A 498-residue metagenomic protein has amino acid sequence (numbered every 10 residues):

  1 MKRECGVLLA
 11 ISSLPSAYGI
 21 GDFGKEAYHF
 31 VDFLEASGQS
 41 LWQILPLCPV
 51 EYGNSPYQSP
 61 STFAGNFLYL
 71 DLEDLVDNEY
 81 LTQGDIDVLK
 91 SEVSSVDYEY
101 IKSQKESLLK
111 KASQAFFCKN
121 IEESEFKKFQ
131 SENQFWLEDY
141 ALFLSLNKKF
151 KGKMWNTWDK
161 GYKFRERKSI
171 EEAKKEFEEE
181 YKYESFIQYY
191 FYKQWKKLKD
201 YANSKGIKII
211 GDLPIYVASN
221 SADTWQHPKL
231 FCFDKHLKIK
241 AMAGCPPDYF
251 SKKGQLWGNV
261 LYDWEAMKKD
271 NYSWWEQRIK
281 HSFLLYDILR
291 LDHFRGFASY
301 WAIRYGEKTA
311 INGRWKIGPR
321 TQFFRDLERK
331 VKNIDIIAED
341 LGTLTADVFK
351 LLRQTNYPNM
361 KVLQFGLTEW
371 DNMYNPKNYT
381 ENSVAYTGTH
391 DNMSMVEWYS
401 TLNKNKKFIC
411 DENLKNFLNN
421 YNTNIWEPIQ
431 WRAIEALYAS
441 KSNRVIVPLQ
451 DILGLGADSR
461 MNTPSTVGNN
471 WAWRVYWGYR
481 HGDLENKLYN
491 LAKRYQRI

Functional and structural regions predicted by a protein language model:
M1-S12, K25-Y28: N-terminal regions that are enriched for targeting/export leaders and immediately downstream pro/stem segments
L8-A10, S16, G53-Y192, V217-I446 (+2 more regions): Alpha-amylase-like alpha-glycosidases and glucanotransferases acting on alpha-linked glucans and related
K25-V50, L285-I288: Catalytic domains of carbohydrate-active enzymes, especially glycoside hydrolases
E35, W195-N203, E328, L352-R353: Surface-exposed amphipathic alpha-helices with a cationic face
L45, K208-I210, P214, I288 (+1 more regions): Outer-envelope exported proteins of Gram-negative bacteria
E184, Q188-V217: Conserved, well-ordered alpha-helix/loop/beta-strand core segments that scaffold catalytic motifs
L455-I498: Structured C-terminal cap/extension of enzyme domains
